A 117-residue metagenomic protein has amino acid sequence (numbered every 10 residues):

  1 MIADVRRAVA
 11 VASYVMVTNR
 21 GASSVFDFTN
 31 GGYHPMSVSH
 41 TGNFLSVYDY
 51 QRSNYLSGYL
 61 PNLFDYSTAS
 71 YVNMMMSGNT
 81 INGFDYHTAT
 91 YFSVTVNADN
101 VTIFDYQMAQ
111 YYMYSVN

Functional and structural regions predicted by a protein language model:
I2-N117: Repetitive, compositionally biased segments used for assembly/scaffolding
